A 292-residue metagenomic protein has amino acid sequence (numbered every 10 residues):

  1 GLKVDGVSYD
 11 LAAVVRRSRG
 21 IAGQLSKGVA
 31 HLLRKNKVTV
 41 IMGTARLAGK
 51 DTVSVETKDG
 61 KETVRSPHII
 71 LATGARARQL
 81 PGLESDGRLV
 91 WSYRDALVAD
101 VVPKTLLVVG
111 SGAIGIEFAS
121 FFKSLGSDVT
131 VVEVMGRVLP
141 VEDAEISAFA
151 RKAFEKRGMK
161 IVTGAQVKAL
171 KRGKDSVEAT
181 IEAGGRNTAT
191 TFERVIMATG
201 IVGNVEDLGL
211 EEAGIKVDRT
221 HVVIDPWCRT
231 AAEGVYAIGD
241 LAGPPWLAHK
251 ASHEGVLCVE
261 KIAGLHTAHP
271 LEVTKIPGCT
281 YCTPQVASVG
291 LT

Functional and structural regions predicted by a protein language model:
G1: N-terminal FAD cofactor-binding segment of flavoenzymes
Y9-H68, I161, K168-E178, N204: Feature captures the FAD/FMN-dependent oxidoreductase FAD-binding
V15, G20-S26, A30, L97-V98 (+4 more regions): Rossmann-like dinucleotide-binding cores of NAD(P)H-dependent redox enzymes
M42, K50, S66, G87 (+5 more regions): Phosphate-coordination loops involved in phosphoryl transfer and adenosine-cofactor binding
D59-H68, G185-R194, A231-A232: Core beta-strand elements of the Rossmann-like FAD/NAD(P) dinucleotide-binding domain in flavoenzyme oxidoreductases
L71-T73, V109-G110: Conserved N-terminal Rossmann-fold NAD(P)-binding element of oxidoreductases
G74-A75, A183, I196, G200-I201: Short glycine-/small-residue-rich Rossmann-like dinucleotide-binding loops
G87-V102, T190-A268: FAD-site-proximal beta/loop scaffold in flavoenzymes
